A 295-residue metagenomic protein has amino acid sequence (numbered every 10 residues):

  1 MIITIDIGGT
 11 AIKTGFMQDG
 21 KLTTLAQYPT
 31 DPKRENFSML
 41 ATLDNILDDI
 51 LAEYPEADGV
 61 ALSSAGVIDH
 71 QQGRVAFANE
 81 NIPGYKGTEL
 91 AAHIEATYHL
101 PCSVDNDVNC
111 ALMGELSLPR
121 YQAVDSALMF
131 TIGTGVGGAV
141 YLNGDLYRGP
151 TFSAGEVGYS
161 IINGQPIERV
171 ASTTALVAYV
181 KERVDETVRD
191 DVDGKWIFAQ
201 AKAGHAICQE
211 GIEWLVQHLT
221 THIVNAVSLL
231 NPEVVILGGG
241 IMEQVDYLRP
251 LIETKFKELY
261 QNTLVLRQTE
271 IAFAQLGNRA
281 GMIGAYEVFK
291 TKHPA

Functional and structural regions predicted by a protein language model:
M1-G59, D69-R74, A96-H99, S117-S126 (+1 more regions): ATP-binding/phosphotransfer module of carbohydrate and carboxylate kinases, centering on a glycine-rich
D6, A61-A65, M129-G135: Short beta-strand segments
Q18, S64, L142-N143: A cytosolic small-molecule/anion-sensing beta-strand core signal
T30-P32, P83, A154-E156: A short acidic/small-residue loop/turn micro-motif
R74-G87: A charged helix-plus-loop insertion that forms the helical arch/lid used to bind and gate nucleic-acid substrates
E80-P83, S103-N109, M129-T131, A272-N278: Active-site nucleophile and cofactor-binding loops and adjacent substrate-binding regions of central metabolic enzymes
A91, P101-A127: Conserved phosphate-binding catalytic cores of ATP/NTP-utilizing and phosphoryl-transfer enzymes
Q122-T174: Glycine-rich phosphate-binding loop of actin/hexokinase-like ATP-binding domains
